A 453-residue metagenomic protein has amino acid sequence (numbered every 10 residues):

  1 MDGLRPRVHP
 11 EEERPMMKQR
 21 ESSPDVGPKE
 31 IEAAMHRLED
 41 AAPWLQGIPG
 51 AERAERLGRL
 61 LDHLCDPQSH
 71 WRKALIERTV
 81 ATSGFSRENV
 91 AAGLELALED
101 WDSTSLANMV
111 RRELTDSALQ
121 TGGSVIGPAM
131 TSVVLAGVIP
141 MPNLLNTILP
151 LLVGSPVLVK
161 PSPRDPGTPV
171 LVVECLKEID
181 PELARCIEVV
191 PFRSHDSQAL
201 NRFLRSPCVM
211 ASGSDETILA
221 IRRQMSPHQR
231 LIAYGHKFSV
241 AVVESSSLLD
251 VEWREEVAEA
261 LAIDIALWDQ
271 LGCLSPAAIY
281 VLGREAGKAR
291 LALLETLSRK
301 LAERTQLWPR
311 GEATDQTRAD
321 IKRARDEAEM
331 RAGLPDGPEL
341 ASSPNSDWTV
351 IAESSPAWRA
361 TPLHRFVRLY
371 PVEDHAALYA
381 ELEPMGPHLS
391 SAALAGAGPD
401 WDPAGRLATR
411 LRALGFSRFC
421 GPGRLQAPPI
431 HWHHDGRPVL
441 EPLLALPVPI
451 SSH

Functional and structural regions predicted by a protein language model:
D2-P128: N-terminal Rossmann-like NAD(P)+-binding subdomain of aldehyde/semialdehyde dehydrogenases
E32-M35, V251-A262, R290-K300, W401-R406: Well-ordered, non-membrane alpha-helical segments in soluble/globular domains
A42, Q46-P49, L61-Q68, W101 (+9 more regions): Structural signal for hydrophobic packing residues in well-ordered secondary-structure cores of soluble enzyme domains
R53, L149-V153, L378: Hydrophobic alpha-helical segments that mediate membrane insertion or helix-helix packing
R111-A266, Q270, G287: Rossmann-like NAD(P) dinucleotide-binding subdomain of oxidoreductase/dehydrogenase enzymes
P163-P166, G396-P399, L425-Q426: Short beta-alpha junction loops
G213, S245-S247, V281-R284, Y370-E373 (+1 more regions): Short beta-strand-to-loop capping motifs
W268-S390, P403-R406, L411-L414, F419-S451: NAD(P)-dependent aldehyde/semialdehyde dehydrogenase
